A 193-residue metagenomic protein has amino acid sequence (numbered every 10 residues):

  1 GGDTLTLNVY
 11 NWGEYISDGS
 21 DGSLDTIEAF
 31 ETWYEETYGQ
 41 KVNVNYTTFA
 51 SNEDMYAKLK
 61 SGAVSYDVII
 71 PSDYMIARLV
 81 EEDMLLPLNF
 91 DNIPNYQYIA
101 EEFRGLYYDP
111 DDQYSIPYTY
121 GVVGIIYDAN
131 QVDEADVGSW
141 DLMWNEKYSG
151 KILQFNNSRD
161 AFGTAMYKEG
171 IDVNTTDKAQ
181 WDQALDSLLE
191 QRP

Functional and structural regions predicted by a protein language model:
G1, A57-K60, S115, D141-M143: Short, flexible, glycine/charge-rich loop motifs used to bind or transfer phosphoryl groups or to couple energy/partner
G1-D3, R192-P193: Short intrinsically disordered, low-complexity coil segments enriched in acidic
G2-R78: Early extracytoplasmic/lumenal segment of secretory-pathway proteins
Y10-L24, S65-P193: Extracytoplasmic ligand-binding site segments that recognize negatively charged/polar headgroups
